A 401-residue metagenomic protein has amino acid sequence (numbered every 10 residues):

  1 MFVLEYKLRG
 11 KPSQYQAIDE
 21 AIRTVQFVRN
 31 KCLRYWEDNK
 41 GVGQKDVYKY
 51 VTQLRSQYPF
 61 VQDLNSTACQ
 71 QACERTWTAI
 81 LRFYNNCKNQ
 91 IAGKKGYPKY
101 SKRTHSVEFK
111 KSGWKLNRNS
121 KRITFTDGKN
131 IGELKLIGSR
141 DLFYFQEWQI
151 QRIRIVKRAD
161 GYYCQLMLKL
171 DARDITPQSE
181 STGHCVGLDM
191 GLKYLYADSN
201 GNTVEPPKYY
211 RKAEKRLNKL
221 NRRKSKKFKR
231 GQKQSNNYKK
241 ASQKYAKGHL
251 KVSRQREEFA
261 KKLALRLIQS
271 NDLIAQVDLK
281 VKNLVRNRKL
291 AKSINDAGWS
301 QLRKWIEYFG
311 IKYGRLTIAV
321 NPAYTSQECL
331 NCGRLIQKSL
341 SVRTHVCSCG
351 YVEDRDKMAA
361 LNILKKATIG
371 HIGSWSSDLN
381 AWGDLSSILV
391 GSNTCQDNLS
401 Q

Functional and structural regions predicted by a protein language model:
M1-Q71: Gly/serine-rich nucleotide phosphate-binding loop at the start of the catalytic core of nucleotide/ADP-ribose-handling
P12, R158-A159, S199-N202, C332 (+1 more regions): Short acidic-glycine loop/turn motifs at beta-strand connectors
R23, F27, P177, S293 (+1 more regions): Positively charged, low-complexity nucleic-acid-binding target-recognition regions
C32, A72-F83, K357-A367: Stable alpha-helical structural segments in soluble proteins, enriched in small hydrophobic residues
N39-Y58, Q149-I150, R158-R303, G370-Q401: Substrate-contacting helices/loops that form the catalytic groove of nucleic-acid and nucleotide-polymer processing
K49-R158: Acidic carboxylate diad motif detector
E108-A172, T176, S300-Q301, Y308-K312 (+4 more regions): Glycine/proline-rich, flexible active-site/cofactor-binding loop segments that harbor closely spaced acidic
